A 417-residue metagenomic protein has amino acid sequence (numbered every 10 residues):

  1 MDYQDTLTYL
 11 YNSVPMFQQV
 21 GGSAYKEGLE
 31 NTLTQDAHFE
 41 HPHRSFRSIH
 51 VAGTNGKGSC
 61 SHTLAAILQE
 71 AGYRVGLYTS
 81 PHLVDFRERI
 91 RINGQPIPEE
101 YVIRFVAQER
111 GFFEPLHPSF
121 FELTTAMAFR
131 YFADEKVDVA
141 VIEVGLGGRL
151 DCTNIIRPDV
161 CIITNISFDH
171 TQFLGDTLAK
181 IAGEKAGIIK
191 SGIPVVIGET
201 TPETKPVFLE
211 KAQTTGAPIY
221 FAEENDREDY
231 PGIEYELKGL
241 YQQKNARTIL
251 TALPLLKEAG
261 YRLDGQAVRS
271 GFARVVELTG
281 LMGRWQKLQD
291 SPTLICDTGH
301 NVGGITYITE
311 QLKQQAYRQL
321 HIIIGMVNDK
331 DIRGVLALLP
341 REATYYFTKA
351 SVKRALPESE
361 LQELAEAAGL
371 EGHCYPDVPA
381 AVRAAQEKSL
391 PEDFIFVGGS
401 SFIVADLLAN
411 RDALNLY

Functional and structural regions predicted by a protein language model:
M1-G53, C60, A66, E70-A71: Short functional linear segments
G22-L29, T34-R44, E70-I156: ATP-dependent carboxylate-amine ligase catalytic core
T54, V75, V141, T164 (+6 more regions): Residue-level signal for inorganic ion chemistry
P81, T124-F173, K205-E234: Extended acidic/charged loop-beta regions that coordinate divalent cations and stabilize anionic phosphate/carboxylate
V139-V144, C152-I162, S167-H170, Y230-T344: Nucleotide phosphate-binding/pyrophosphate-handling subdomain across enzymes that bind or process nucleotide phosphates
V160, F173-K180, K185-I188, I193-P254: Internal gly/pro-rich beta-alpha loop/helix module that stabilizes soluble enzyme cofactors or their anionic handles
T200-Y220, T293-L294, V302, V335-F394: C-terminal helical cap/extension that packs against the catalytic core of soluble nucleotide-cofactor enzymes
S400-Y417: Glycine/aspartate-rich loop-and-adjacent alpha/beta segment that forms the canonical ThDP
